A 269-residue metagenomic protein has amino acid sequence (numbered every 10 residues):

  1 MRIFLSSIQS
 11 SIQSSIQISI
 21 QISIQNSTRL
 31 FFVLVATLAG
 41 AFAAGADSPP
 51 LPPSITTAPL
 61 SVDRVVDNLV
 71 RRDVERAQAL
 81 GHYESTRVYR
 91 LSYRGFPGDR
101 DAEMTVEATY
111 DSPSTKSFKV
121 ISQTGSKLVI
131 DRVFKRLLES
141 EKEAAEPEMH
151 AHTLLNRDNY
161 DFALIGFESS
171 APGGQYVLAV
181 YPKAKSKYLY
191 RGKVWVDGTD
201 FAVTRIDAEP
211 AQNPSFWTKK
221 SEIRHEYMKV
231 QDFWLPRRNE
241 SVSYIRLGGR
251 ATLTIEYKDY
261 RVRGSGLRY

Functional and structural regions predicted by a protein language model:
M1-I3, R29: Positively charged n-region of N-terminal signal peptides that target proteins for export
S7-I24: Long, intrinsically disordered low-complexity tandem-repeat segments
S23-Q25, G40, F118: N-terminal targeting/docking segments
R29-A41: Bacterial N-terminal signal peptides
D47-R191, G198-A202, A211-S221, M228-L235 (+1 more regions): Structured extracytoplasmic
I206, R238-S241: Beta-strand-dense domains in secreted/periplasmic systems and polymorphic toxin scaffolds
